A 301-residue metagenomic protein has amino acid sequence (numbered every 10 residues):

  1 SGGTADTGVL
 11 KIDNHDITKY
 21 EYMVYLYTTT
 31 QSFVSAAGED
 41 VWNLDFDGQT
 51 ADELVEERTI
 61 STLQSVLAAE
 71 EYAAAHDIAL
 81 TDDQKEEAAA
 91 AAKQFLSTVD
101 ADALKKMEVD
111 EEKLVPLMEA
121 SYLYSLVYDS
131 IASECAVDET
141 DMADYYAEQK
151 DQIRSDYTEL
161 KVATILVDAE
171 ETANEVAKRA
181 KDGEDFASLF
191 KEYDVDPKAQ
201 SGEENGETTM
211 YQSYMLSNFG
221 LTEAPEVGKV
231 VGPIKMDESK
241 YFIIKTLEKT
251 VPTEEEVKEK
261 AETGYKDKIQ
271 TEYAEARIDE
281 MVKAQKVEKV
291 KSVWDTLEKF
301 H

Functional and structural regions predicted by a protein language model:
S1-T18, Y22-Y25, D52-I60, E111 (+10 more regions): Gram-positive cell-envelope targeting signals
G2-L114: N-terminal targeting/tethering segments
D6-S35, L67-A73, I78, Y122-I131 (+6 more regions): FKBP-type peptidyl-prolyl cis-trans isomerase
Y20, T50-L67, A79-E86, K113-Y122 (+5 more regions): Soluble non-cytosolic domains of exported or imported proteins
E108-L123, R154-Y157, A163, V230-G232: A structural signal for short loop-to-beta-strand junctions that line the ligand-binding cleft of periplasmic/secreted
L114, S133, Q152-S155, T172 (+3 more regions): Short beta-strands and strand-coil junctions in structured, solvent-facing domains, enriched
Y128-K161: Acidic/polar surface patches and capping/hinge elements
V176-F219, E255-E256: Peptidyl-prolyl cis-trans isomerase
